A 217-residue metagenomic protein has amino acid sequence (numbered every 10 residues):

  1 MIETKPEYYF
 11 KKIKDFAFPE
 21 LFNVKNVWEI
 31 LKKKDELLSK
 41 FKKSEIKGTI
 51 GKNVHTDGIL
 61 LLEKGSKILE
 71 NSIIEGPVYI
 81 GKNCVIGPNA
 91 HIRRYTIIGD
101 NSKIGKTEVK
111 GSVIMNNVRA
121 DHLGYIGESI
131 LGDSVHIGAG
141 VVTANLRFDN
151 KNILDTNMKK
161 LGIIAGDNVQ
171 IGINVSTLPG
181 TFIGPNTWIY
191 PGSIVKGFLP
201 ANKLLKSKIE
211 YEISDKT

Functional and structural regions predicted by a protein language model:
M1-N53, N186, G192, A201-K203 (+1 more regions): Terminal amphipathic alpha-helical/low-complexity segments used for targeting or macromolecular assembly
F18, I104-T217: Glycine-rich hexapeptide-repeat left-handed beta-helix
N26, S66, C84: Conserved hydrophobic/aromatic pocket- or pore-lining residues that grip, position, or stack substrates in active sites
K33-Y79: Long amphipathic N-terminal alpha/beta scaffold segment
V54, G81-C84, N116: Short, conserved structural micro-motifs that define repeat-unit consensus positions and nucleotide-binding loops
V54-T56, I73-I74, H91-I92, Y125-G127 (+2 more regions): Glycine-rich beta-solenoid repeat tracts in large extracellular/virion proteins
V78-N89, R94-D100: Right-handed parallel beta-helix
